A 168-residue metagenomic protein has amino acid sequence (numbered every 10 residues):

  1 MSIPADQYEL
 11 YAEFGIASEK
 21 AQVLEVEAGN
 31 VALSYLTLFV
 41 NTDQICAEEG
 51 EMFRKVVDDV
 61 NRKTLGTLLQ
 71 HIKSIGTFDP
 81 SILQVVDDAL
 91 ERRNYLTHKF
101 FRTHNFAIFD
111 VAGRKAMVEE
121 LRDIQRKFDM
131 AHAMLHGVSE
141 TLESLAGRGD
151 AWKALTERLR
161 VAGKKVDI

Functional and structural regions predicted by a protein language model:
M1-G66, D87, G137-L159: Amphipathic alpha-helical interface elements
M1-Q7, L69-G76, V111-A112: Short, charged/polar, low-complexity loop and linker segments that flank or interrupt alpha-helical bundles
D6, E13, F78, I82-V85 (+2 more regions): Residue-level recognition of alpha-helical structural elements
A32, T67-K73, F101-H104: Membrane-helix exit/interface motif
V60-D88: Helix-adjacent hinge/juxtasegments
I82-F106: Histidine-centered, metal-coordinating catalytic motifs and their short helical/loop contexts
F109-M130: Short secondary-structure subsegments characteristic of cysteine-rich extracellular domains
